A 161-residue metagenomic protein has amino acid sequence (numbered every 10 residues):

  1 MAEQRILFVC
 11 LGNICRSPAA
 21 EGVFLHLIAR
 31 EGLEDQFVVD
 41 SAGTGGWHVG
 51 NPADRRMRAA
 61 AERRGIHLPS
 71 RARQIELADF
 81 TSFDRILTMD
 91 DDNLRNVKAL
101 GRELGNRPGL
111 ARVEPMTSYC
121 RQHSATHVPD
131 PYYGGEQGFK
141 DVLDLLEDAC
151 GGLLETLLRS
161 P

Functional and structural regions predicted by a protein language model:
M1-F83, E155-P161: Conserved active-site segments centered on acidic
S17, M89-D90: Replace "coordinates the UDP/GDP/TDP-sugar" with "coordinates nucleotide-activated sugar donors
S82-R85, D91-P161: Phosphate-binding/catalytic loops
